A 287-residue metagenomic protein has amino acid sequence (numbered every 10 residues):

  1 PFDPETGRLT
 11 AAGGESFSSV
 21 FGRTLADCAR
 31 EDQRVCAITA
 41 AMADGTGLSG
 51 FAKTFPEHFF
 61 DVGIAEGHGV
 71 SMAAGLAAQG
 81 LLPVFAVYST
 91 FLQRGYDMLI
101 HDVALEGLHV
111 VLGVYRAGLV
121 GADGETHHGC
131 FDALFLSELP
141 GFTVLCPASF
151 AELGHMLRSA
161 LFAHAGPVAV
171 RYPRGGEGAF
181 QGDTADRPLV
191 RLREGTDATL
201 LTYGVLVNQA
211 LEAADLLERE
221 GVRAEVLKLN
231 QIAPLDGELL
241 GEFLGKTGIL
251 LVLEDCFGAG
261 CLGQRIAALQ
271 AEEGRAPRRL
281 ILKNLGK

Functional and structural regions predicted by a protein language model:
P1-T24, R30-K53, D61, G67-V70 (+8 more regions): Thiamine diphosphate
G80: Flexible, polar/acidic helix-loop-strand segments at domain edges
L157-S159: Solvent-exposed alpha-helical segments and adjacent loops that form catalytic or protein-interaction surfaces
